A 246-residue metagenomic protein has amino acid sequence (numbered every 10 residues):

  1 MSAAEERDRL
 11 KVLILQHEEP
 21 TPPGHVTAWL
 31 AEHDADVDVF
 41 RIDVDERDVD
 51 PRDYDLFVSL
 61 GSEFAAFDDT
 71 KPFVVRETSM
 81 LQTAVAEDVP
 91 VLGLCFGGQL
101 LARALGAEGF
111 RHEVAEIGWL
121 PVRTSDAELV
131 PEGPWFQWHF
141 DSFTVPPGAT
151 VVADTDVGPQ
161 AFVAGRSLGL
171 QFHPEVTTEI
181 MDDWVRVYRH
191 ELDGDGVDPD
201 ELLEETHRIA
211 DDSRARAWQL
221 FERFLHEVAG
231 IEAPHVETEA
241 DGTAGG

Functional and structural regions predicted by a protein language model:
A4-E6, I14, M80, F110 (+1 more regions): Amide-donor transfer/coupling interface in amidating biosynthetic enzymes
L10, D55, G133: Nucleotide donor/acceptor-binding cores
V12-L30, F40: N-terminal beta1-alpha1 ligand-phosphate binding loop
P23-H25, D68-T70, L101-A104, P146-P147 (+2 more regions): Short glycine-/acidic-enriched loop or helix-start segments at secondary-structure transitions that form or flank
T27-L92: Flexible gly/pro-rich beta->alpha loop and the following alpha-helix that scaffold active-site loops
L30, C95, F224: Residue-level signal for inorganic ion chemistry
A84-E108: Catalytic nucleophile loop
